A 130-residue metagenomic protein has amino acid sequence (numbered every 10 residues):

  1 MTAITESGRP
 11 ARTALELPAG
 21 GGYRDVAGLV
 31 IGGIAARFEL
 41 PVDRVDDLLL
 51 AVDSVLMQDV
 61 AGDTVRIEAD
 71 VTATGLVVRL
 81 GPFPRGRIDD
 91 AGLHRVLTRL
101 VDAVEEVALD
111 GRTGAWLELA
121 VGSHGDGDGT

Functional and structural regions predicted by a protein language model:
M1-L50: Bergerat-fold GHKL ATPase/HATPase_c domain
M1-T13, Q58-T130: Conserved beta-strand-loop-beta-strand hairpin that lines the nucleotide-binding pocket of ATP/GTP-utilizing enzymes
F38-T64, L100: Conserved ATP-binding N-box helix of the HATPase_c
